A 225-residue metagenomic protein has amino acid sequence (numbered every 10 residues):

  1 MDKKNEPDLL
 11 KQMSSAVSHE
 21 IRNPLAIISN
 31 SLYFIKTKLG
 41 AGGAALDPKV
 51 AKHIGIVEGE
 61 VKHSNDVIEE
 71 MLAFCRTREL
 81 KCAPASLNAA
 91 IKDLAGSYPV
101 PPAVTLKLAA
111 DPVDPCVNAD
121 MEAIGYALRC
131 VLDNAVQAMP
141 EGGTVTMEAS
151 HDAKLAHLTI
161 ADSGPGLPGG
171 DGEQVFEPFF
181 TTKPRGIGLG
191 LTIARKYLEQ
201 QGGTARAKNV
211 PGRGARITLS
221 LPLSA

Functional and structural regions predicted by a protein language model:
D2, L9-M13, P24-K62: Histidine phosphotransfer helical core of two-component systems
P48-T77, K81-A85, A89-V100: Conserved DHp (HisKA) dimerization/phosphotransfer helix of two-component histidine kinases, i.e., the long coiled-coil
R78-L80, C116-A119, T182: Conserved micro-motifs of the catalytic ATP-binding
T105-P115: Conserved catalytic submotifs in the C-terminal HATPase_c
G142-K154: Short beta-strand/loop element within the Bergerat-fold HATPase_c
L167-P178: Short conserved segment of the HATPase_c
L198-E199: Detector for a conserved hydrophobic position within an alpha-helical segment of the HATPase_c
